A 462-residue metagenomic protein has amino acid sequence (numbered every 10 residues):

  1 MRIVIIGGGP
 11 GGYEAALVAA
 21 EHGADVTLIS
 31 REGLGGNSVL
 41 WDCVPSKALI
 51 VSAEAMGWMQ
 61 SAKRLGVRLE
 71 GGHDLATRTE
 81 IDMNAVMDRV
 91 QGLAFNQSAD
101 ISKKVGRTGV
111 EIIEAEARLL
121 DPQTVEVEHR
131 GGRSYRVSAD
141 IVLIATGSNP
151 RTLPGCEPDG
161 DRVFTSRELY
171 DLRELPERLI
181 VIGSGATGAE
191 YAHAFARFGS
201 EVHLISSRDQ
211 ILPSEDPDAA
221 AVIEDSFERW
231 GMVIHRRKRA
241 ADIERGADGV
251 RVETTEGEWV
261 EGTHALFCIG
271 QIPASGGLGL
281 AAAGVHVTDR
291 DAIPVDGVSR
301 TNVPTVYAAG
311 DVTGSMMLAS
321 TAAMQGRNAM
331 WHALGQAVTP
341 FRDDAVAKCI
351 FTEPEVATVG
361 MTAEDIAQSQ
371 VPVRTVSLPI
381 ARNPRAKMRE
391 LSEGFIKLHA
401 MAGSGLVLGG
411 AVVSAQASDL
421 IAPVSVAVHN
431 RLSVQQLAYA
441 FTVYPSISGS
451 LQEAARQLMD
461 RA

Functional and structural regions predicted by a protein language model:
M1, G132-I141, T255-H264, N302: Core beta-strand elements of the Rossmann-like FAD/NAD(P) dinucleotide-binding domain in flavoenzyme oxidoreductases
V4-E32, N37, V44, A48-M56 (+3 more regions): Flexible, glycine-rich terminal cap/loop adjacent to redox cofactors in electron-transfer oxidoreductases
G7-G12, G147, G183-G188, G270 (+1 more regions): Conserved phosphate-binding and hydrolysis motifs of nucleotide-dependent enzymes
G11-A15, N37, V163, T187-Y191 (+2 more regions): Short glycine/serine/threonine-rich phosphate/pyrophosphate-binding segments that cradle anionic phosphate groups
L17-A24, I29-L175, R208-L212, P217-A221 (+4 more regions): Glycine-rich flavin
C43, I144-E201, I205, V233 (+3 more regions): Glycine-rich dinucleotide-binding loop and its adjacent helix/turn
D159-L175, W259-G335: FAD-site-proximal beta/loop scaffold in flavoenzymes
